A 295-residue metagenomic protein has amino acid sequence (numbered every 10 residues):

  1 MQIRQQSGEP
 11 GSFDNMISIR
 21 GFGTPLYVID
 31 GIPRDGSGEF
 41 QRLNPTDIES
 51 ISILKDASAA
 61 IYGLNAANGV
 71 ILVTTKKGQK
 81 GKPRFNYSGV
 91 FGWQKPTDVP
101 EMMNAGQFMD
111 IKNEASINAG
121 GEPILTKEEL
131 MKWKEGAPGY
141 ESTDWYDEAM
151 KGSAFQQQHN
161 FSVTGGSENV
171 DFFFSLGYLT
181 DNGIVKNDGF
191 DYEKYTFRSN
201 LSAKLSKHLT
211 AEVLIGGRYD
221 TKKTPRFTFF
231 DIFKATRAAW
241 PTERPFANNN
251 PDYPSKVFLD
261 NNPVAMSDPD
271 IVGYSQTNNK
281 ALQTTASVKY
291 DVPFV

Functional and structural regions predicted by a protein language model:
M1, I51-S52, I71-V73, A286: Non-catalytic regulatory/gating segments with a bias toward low-complexity or hydrophobic composition
M1-Q2, E9-G11, N15, P25 (+3 more regions): Residues embedded in well-ordered regular secondary structure
Q2-F13, N44-P45, G63-A67, G189-D191 (+1 more regions): Short, glycine-/polar-rich solvent-exposed loops and beta-turns at beta-strand/coil boundaries
G8-E9, I17-I19, F40-R42, Y62-G63 (+1 more regions): Replace "in large, NTP-powered and nucleic-acid-processing enzymes" with "in large, NTP-powered factors and other
M16, D30-S58: Short acidic/polar hinge/loop motifs at secondary-structure boundaries that mediate gating or recognition
R34, P96, A137-G177, D181-D188 (+2 more regions): Flexible loop and strand-edge segments within Gram-negative outer membrane beta-barrel domains
L54-A57, G63-G69, T74-K77: Periplasmic N-terminal soluble interaction domains immediately after the signal peptide in Gram-negative
T75, Y87, F161-G165, S199-A203 (+1 more regions): Residues on the lipid-exposed face of transmembrane beta-strands in outer-membrane beta-barrel proteins
